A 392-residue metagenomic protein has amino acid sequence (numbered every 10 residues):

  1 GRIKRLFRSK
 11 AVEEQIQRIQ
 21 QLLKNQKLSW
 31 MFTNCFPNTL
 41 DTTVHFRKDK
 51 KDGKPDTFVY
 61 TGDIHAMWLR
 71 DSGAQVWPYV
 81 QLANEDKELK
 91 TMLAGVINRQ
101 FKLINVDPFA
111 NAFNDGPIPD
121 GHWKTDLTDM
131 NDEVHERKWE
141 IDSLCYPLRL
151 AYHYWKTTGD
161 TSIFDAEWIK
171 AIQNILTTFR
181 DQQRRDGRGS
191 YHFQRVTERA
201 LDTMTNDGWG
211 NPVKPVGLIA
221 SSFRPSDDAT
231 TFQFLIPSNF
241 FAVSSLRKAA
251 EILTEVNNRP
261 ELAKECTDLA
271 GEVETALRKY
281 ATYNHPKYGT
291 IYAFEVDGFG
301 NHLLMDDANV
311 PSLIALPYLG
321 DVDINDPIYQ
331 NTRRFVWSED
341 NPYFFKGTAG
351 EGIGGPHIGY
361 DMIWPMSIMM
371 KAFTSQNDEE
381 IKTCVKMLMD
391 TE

Functional and structural regions predicted by a protein language model:
G1-M31, K87, I175-T178, Q183-T197 (+2 more regions): Long, acidic, intrinsically disordered low-complexity segments
G1-R70, G95: Low-complexity, Ser/Thr/Pro/Gly-enriched N-terminal "stalk/linker" regions
A11-K24, A74-K87, Y146-T161, F240-R259 (+3 more regions): Well-ordered alpha-helical scaffold segments within catalytic/enzyme domains
M31, K87-L103, T161-R180, A249 (+3 more regions): Extended, well-ordered alpha-helical scaffold segments
L40-P55, I118-L127, P212-R224: Active-site-adjacent bridging/hinge elements
H65-L93, I97-L201: Aromatic-rich carbohydrate-recognition surfaces in CAZymes
L69, N105-G116, H122, D132 (+3 more regions): Extended ligand-binding clefts on enzyme/binding-domain cores
K346-E392: C-terminal hydrophobic structural anchor segments that stabilize assembly/packing rather than catalytic chemistry
